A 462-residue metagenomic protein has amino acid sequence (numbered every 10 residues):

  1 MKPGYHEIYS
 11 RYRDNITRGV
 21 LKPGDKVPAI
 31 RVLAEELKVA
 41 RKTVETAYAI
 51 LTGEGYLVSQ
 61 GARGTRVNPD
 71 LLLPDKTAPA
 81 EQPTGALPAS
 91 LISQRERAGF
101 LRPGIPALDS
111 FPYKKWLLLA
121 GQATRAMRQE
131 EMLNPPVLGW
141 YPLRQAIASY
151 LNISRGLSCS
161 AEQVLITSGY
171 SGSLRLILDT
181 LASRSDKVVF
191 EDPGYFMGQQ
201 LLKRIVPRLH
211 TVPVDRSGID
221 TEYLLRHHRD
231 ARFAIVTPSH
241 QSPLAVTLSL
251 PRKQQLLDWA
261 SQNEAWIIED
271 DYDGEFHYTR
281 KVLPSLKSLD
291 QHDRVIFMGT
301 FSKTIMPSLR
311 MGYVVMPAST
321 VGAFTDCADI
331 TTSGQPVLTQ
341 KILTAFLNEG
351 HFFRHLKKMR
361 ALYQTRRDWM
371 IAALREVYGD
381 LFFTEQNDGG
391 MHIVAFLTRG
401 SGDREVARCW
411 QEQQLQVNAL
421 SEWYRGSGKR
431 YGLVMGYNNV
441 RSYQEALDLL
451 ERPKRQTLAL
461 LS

Functional and structural regions predicted by a protein language model:
M1-A123, S319, T325, D329-P336 (+8 more regions): N-terminal basic, amphipathic alpha-helical segments
A62, S288-A323: Active-site PLP attachment segment
L101, T167, V212, M298 (+1 more regions): Hydrophobic residues at beta-strand termini and immediately following loops that shape nucleotide-binding pockets
E130-E264, G274-F276, K281-L289, Y363: Conserved core of the PLP fold type I
I147, Y313, K341-E349: Helix-loop "lid/cap" segments that line or gate small-molecule binding pockets
L165, P284-S285, T325, L343 (+1 more regions): Catalytic cores of nucleotide-enabled group-transfer and carboxylate-activating enzymes in metabolic and assembly-line
